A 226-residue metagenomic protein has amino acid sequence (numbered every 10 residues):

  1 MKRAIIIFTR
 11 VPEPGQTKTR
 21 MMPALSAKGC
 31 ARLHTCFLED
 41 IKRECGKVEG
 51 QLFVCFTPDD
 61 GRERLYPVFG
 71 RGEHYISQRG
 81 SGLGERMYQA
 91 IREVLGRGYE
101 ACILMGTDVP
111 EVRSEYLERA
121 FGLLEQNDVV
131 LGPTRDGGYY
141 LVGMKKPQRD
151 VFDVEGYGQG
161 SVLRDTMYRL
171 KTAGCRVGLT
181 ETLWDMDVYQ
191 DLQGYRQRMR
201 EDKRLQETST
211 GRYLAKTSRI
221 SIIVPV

Functional and structural regions predicted by a protein language model:
M1-R20: N-terminal nucleotide-binding beta1-loop-alpha1 segment
R32-Q51: A short, N-terminal amphipathic alpha-helix
G46-H74: Acidic donor-binding segment of Leloir-type glycosyltransferases
P67-A101, V162: Short phosphate-binding loop-to-helix
I103-M105: Short aromatic-hydrophobic micro-motifs that form the base-stacking/packing surface for donor nucleotide recognition
E111-G137: Conserved donor-nucleotide/metal-binding helix-loop-beta segment in metal-dependent transferases, i.e., the alpha-helix
R149-R169: Short, glycine-/small-residue-rich phosphate/pyrophosphate-handling segment
Y168-V226: Conserved alpha/beta core of the MobA/IspD/sugar-nucleotide pyrophosphorylase nucleotidyltransferase superfamily
